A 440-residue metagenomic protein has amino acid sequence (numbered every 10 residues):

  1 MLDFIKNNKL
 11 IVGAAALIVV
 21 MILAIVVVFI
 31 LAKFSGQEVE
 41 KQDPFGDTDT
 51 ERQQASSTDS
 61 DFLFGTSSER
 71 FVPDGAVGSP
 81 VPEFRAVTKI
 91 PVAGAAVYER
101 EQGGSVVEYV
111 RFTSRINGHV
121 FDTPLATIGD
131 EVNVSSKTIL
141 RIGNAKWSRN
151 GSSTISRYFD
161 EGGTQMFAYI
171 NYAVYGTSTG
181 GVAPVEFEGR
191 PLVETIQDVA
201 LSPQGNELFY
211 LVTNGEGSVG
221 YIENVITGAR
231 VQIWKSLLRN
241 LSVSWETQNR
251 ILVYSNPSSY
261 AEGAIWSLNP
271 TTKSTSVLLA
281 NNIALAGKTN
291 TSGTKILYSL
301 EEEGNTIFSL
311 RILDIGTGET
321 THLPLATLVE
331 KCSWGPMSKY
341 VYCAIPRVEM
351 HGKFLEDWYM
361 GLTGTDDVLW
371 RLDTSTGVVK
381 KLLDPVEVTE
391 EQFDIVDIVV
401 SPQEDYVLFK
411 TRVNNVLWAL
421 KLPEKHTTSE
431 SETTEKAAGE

Functional and structural regions predicted by a protein language model:
L2-E440: Sequence signature of WD/YWTD-type beta-propeller architectures
